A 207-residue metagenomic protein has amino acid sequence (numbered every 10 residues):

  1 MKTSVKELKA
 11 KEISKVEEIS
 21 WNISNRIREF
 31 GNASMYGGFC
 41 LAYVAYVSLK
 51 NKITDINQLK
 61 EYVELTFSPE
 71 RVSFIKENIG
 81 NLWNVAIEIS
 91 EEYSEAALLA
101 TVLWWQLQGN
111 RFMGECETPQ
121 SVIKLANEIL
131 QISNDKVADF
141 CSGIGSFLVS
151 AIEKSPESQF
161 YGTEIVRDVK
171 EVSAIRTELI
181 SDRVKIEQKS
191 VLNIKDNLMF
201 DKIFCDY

Functional and structural regions predicted by a protein language model:
M1-I27: Short, basic/polar, glycine-containing "phosphate-handling" surface segments that engage DNA
M1-S4, N78-N84, E157: Long, acidic, intrinsically disordered low-complexity segments
V5-K9, S34-F39, D139: N-terminal capping/interface segment
E12, L107, E171: Sparse, context-dependent recognition of short Cys/His-centered cofactor- or disulfide-binding micro-motifs
E17, F30-R111: Long recognition/docking surfaces used for binding and targeting
F112-Y207: Conserved S-adenosyl-L-methionine
